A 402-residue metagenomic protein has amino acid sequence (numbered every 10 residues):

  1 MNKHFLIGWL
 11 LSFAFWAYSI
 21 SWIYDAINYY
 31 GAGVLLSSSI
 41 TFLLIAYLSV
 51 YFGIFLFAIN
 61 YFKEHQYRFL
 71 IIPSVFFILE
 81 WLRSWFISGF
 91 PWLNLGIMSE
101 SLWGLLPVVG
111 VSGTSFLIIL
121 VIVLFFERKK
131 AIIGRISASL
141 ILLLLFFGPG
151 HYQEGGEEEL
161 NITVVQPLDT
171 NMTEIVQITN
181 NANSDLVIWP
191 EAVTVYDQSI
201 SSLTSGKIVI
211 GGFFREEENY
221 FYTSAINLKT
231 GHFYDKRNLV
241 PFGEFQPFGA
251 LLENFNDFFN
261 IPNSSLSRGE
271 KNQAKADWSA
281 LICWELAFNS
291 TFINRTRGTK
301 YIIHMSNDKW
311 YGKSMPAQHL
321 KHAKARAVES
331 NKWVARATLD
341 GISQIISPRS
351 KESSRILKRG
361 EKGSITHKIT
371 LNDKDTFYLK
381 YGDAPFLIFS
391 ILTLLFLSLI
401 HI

Functional and structural regions predicted by a protein language model:
M1, W9-L11, F15-W22, Q166 (+3 more regions): Short, conserved active-site loops that position catalytic residues or coordinate cofactors/metal ions across diverse
M1-G150, G312-K313, A337-D340, S353 (+1 more regions): Membrane-embedded alpha-helical bundles of multi-pass enzymes that act on lipidic or dolichyl-linked glycan substrates
D25-S39, W85-G113, F221-N289: Active-site catalytic loop in hydrolytic enzyme cores
L48, P73-S74, L186, A192-F213 (+3 more regions): CN hydrolase (nitrilase-like) catalytic-core segments centered on the catalytic cysteine and neighboring Lys/Glu
I141-N181, K313-Q318, K324-N331, A335-R336 (+1 more regions): Non-cytosolic juxtamembrane linkers/loops that tether extracellular or periplasmic domains to nearby transmembrane
G148-F245, K275-A280, W284: Soluble catalytic regions of membrane-associated enzymes that act on cell-envelope and secretory-pathway components
N227, H401-I402: Short, small-residue-biased leader/transition segments that mark boundaries at the very start of proteins
L252-N256, R297, F386: Flexible, solvent-exposed extracytoplasmic
